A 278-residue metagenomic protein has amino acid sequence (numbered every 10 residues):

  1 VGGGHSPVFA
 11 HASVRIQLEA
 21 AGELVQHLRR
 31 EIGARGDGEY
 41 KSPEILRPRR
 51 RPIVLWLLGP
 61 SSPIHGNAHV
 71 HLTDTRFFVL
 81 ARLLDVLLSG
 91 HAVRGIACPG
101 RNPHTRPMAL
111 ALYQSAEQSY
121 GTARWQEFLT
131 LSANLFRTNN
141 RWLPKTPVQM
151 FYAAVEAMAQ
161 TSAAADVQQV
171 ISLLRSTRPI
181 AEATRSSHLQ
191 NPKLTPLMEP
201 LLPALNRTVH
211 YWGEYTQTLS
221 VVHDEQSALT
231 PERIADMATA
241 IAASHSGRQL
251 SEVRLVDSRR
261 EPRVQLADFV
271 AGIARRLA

Functional and structural regions predicted by a protein language model:
G2-A278: Phosphate-ester processing/binding pockets and catalytic centers
